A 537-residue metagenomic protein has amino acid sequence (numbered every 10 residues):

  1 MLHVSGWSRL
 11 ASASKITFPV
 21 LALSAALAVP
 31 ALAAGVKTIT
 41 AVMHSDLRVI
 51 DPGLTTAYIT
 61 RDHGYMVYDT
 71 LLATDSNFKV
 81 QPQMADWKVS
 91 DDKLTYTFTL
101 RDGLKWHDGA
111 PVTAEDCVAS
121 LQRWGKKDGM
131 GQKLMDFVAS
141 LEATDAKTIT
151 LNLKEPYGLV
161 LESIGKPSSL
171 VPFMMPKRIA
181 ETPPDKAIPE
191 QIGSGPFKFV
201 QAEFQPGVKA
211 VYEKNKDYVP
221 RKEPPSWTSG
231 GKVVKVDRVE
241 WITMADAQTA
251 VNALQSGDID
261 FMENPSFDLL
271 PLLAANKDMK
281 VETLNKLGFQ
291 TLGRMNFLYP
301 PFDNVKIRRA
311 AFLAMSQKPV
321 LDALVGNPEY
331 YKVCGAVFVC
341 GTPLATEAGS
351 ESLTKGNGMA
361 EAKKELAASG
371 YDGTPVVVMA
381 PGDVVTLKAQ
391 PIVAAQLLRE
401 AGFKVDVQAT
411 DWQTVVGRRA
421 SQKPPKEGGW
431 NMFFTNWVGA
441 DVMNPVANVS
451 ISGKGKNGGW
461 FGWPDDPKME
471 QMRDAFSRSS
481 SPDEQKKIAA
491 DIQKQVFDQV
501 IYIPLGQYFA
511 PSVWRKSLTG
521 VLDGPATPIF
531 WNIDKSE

Functional and structural regions predicted by a protein language model:
A34, T99, K133-Q205: Surface-exposed binding/hinge segments that line and control ligand-binding clefts or catalytic entry sites
V42-D92, A119-Q122, I192: N-terminal lobe/hinge region of extracytoplasmic solute-binding protein
D51, L298, F302-T342, A389-Q390 (+1 more regions): Periplasmic-binding protein-like
D92, H107, N152-V171, I192-D246 (+1 more regions): Aromatic-rich, solvent-exposed beta-strand/loop patch
F197, E329-A368, G382-A389: Structural transition elements
F204, S512-E537: Long beta-strand-rich cores associated with HINT superfamily self-processing modules
P206-V208, D246-A247, P265-F267, Y331 (+3 more regions): Ligand/substrate-recognition segments at binding pockets and active sites
K355, D406-G417, P445-K516, E537: Extracytoplasmic/peripheral linker and loop segments enriched in polar/acidic and small residues with frequent Thr/Pro
